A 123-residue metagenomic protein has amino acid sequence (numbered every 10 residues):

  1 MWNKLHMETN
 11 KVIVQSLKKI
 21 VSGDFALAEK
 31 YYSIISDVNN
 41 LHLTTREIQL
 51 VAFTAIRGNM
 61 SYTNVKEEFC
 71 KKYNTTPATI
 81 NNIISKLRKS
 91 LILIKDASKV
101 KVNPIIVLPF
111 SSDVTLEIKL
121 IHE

Functional and structural regions predicted by a protein language model:
M1-G23: General nucleic-acid-binding
V21-V51: Short alpha-helical segments that sit at the start of domains
A52-N59: Short, locally clustered residues in the helix-turn-helix/winged-helix DNA-binding domain
N59-K72: Short acidic, hydrophobic short linear motifs in intrinsically disordered regions
N74-K89: Short amphipathic alpha-helical interaction segments
R88-K99: A short, conserved structural fragment
S98-L108: Minor-groove-contacting beta-hairpin "wing" of winged helix-turn-helix DNA-binding domains
L108-E123: Short, amphipathic alpha-helical interaction segments positioned at domain boundaries
